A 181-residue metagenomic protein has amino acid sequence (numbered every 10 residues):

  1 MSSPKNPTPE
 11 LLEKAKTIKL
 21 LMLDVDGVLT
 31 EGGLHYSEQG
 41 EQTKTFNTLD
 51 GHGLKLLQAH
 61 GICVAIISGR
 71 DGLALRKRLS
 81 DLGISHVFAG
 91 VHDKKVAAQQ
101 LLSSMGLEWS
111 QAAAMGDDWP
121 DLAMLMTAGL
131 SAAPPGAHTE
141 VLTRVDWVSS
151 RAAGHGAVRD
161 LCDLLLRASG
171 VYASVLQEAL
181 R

Functional and structural regions predicted by a protein language model:
M1-L23, V171-R181: Non-catalytic pre-domain segments flanking phosphatase-related domains
P4-P7, D50, K94: Amphipathic coiled-coil/heptad-repeat helices and related helical stalk/stem segments that mediate oligomerization
N6-E10, V28, T127: Flexible, solvent-exposed loop/hinge segments and secondary-structure transition points
A15-L34, L125, V158: Asp-based phosphoryl-transfer active-site loop
T17-K19, I62, S110-Q111: Short coil/turn segments at beta-strand junctions that form active-site/ligand-binding loops
V25, L29-H60, S68-G69: A positional/architectural concept
G40-K44, A74, D81-L82, H86-F88 (+1 more regions): Mg2+-dependent phosphoryl-transfer enzymes with acidic/Ser/Thr/Gly-rich catalytic loops
L54-R78, F88-A89, L125: Substrate-recognition element of Asp-dependent hydrolases with the DxDx(T/V) motif
